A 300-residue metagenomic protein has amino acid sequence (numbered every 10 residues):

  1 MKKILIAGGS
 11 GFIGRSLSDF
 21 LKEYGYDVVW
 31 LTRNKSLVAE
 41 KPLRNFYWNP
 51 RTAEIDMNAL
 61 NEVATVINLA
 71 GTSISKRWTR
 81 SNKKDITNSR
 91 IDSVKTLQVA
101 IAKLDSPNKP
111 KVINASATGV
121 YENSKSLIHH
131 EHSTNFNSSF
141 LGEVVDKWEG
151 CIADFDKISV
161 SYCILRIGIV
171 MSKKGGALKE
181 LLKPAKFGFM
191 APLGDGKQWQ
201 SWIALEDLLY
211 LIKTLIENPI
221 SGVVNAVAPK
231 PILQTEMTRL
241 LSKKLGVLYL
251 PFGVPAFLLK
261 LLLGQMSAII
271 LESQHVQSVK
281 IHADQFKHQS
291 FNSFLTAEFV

Functional and structural regions predicted by a protein language model:
I4-Y24: N-terminal Rossmann NAD(P)H-binding glycine-rich loop of SDR-like oxidoreductase domains
L43-S93: NAD(P)H-binding glycine-rich loop region in Rossmannoid oxidoreductase-like domains and their noncatalytic homologs
K95-N137: Conserved Rossmann-fold NAD(P)-dependent oxidoreductase catalytic core, especially the SDR/UDP-sugar
F136-L141, G168-G175, D195-I203: Glycine-rich "substrate-gating" loop/helix at the edge of Rossmann-like oxidoreductase active sites
G150-K173: Conserved beta-loop-beta element that borders a ligand/cofactor-binding pocket
L182-M190, K197-I232: Alpha-helical substrate-binding/gating segment
E217-Q265, E298-F299: Mid/C-terminal beta-alpha module of Rossmann-like enzyme folds, strongest in SDR-family dehydrogenases/epimerases
L248, A268-V300: C-terminal amphipathic/interface module of NAD(P)-dependent oxidoreductases and related NAD-binding regulators
